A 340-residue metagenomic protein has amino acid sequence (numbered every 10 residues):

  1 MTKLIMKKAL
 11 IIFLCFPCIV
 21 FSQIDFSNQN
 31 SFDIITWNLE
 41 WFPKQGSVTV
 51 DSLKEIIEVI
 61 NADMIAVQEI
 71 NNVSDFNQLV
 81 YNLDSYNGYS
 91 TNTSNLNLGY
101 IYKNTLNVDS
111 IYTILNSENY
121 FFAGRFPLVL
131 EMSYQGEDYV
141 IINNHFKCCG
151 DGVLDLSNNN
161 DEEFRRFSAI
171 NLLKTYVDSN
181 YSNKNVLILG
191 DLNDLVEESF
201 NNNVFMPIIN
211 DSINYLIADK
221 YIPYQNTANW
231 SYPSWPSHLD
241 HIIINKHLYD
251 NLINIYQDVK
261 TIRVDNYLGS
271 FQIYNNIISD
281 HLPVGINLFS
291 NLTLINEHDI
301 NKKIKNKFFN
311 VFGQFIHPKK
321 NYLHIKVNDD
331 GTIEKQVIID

Functional and structural regions predicted by a protein language model:
I5-V20: Sec-dependent N-terminal signal peptides
V20-N82, N92-N97, I170-N171, N185 (+3 more regions): N-terminal, active-site-proximal structural segment of metallo-dependent hydrolase catalytic domains
Q23, V73, Y112-I114, F122-G124 (+2 more regions): Metal-dependent phosphoester-hydrolase catalytic domains
D33-T36, D63-E69, G88-S90, L98-Y102 (+8 more regions): Structural recognition of the beta-strand scaffold that forms the well-ordered cores of secreted hydrolase catalytic
G46-I65, N82, R125-A228: Extracytoplasmic, non-cytosolic globular domains
M64, Q68-K147: Structured beta-strand-rich core segments of catalytic domains in phosphoester-bond hydrolases
N291-F315: Residue-level detector of functionally pivotal "anchor" positions at catalytic/ligand-binding pockets or at interdomain
L323-D340: C-terminal tail/sorting-segment detector
